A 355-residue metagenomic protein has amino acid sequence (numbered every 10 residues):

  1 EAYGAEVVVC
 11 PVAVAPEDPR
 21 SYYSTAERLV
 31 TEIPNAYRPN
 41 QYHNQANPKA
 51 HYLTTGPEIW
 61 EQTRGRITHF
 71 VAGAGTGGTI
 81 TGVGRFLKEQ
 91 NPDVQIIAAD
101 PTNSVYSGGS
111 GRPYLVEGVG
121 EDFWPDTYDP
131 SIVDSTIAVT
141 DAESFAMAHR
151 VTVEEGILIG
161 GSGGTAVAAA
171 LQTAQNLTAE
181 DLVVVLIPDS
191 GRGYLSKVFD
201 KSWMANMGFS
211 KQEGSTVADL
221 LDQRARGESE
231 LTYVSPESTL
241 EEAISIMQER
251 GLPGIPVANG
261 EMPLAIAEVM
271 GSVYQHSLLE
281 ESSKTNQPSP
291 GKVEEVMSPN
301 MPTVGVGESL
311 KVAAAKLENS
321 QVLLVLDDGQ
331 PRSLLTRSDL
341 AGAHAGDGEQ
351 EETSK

Functional and structural regions predicted by a protein language model:
E1, G73-G84, S162-A170, Y194: Short glycine/serine/threonine-rich phosphate/pyrophosphate-binding segments that cradle anionic phosphate groups
E1-H69, V94, D100-T152: Small/polar-residue-rich loop-to-helix segments that shape phosphate-bearing ligand pockets
P39, E155-T165: Short glycine/threonine-rich catalytic loop with a Thr-x-Gly-x-Asp
N40-Y42, G73, A98-D100, V184-P188 (+1 more regions): Short beta-strand segments
D122, L171-E230: Phosphate-binding loop/pocket of nucleotide- and phosphate-handling active sites
I132, S215-T232, S289-M301, K355: Bateman (tandem CBS) regulatory domains
Y233-L252, V257-E261, S282, P302-Q321 (+2 more regions): The conserved cystathionine-beta-synthase
M270-L278, L323, R332-L340: Short hydrophobic beta-strand motif reused across regulatory alpha/beta modules
